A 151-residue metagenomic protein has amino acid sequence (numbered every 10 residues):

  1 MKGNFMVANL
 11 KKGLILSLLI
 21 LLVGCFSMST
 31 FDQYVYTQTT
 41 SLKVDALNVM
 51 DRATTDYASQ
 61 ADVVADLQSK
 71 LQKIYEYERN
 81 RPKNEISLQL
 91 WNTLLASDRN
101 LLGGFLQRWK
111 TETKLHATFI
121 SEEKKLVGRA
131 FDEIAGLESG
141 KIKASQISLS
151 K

Functional and structural regions predicted by a protein language model:
K2-L14: Bacterial N-terminal signal peptides that target proteins for export
L21-G24: C-terminal motif of bacterial Sec signal peptides marking the signal peptidase cleavage site
F26-M28: Bacterial signal peptide processing site
F31-S41, D45: Alpha-helical transmembrane signal-anchor/signal-peptide segments
V35-Q38, V63, L67, E123 (+1 more regions): Stable alpha-helical elements in mature extracytoplasmic
A46-Y77, E133-A144: Post-signal-peptide N-terminal segment of Sec-exported extracytoplasmic proteins
L71, E78-L126: Long, amphipathic, charge-rich alpha-helical segments that form helical bundles/coiled-coils
F119-K151: C-terminal partner/receptor-binding element of secreted or periplasmic proteins
